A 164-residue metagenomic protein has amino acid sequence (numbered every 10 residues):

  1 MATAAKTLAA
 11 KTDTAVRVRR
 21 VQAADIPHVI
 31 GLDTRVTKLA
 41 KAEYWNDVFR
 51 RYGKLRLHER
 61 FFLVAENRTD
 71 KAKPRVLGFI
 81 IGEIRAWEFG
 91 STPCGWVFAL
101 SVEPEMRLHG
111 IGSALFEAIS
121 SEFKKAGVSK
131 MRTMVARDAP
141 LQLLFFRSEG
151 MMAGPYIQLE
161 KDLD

Functional and structural regions predicted by a protein language model:
V16-V29: A short beta-loop-alpha structural element at the N-terminal edge of CoA-dependent acyl/N-acetyltransferase catalytic
A40-F62, R68: Active-site rim helix/loop that mediates acceptor-substrate recognition in acyltransferases
R60-I80: Conserved beta-hairpin
K73-I84, W96, S101: Conserved beta-strand in the GNAT
R85-V97, R107, G154: A conserved beta-turn-beta hairpin within the catalytic core of GNAT-like acetyltransferases that forms part
L108-S121, S148: Conserved acetyl-CoA-binding loop-helix of GNAT-fold acetyltransferases
S113, K125, R137-P155: Conserved active-site alpha-helix within GNAT-family acetyltransferase domains
F123-V135: Conserved GNAT acetyl-CoA-binding A-motif
